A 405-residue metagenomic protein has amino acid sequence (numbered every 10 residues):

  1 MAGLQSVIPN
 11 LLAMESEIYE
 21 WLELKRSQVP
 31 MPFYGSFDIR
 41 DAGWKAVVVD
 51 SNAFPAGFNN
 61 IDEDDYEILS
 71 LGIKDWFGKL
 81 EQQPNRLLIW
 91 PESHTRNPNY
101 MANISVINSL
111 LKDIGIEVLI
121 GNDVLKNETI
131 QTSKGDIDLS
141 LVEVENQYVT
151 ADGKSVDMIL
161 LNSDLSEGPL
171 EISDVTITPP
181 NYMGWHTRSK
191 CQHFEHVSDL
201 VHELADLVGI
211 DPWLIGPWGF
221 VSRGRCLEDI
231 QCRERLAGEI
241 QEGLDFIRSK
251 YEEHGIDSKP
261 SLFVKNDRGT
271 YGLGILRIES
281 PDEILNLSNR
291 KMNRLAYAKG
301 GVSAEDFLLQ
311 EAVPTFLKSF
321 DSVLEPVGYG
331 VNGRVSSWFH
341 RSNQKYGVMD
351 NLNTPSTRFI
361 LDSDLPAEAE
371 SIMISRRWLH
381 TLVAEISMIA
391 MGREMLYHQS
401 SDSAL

Functional and structural regions predicted by a protein language model:
M1-V29, M183-G184, E203-I210, R393: Short glycine- and acidic-rich boundary segments immediately preceding or forming the N-terminal edge of structured
L12, E23-R26, F54-L87, R341-L405: C-terminal active-site "lid" helix and adjoining low-complexity regulatory extension at the edge of ATP-using catalytic
V29-P55, K265, L324-S336, H340 (+1 more regions): Conserved metal-phosphate-binding beta-hairpin within the catalytic cores of diverse ATP-dependent phosphoryl-transfer
S36, P55, L88, C226-G272 (+3 more regions): N-terminal beta-alpha lobe that positions the nucleotide/phosphoryl donor in ATP/NTP-coupled carboxylate activation
D38-G43, A53-P55, S93, L141-E145 (+6 more regions): Short, flexible loop/turn elements at secondary-structure junctions
G43-K45, G243-R248, H254-S261, R268-L273 (+1 more regions): Phosphate-binding site of ATP-dependent enzymes
A46, R86, D157-M158: Structural motif
L71-G72, T95-S258: Conserved N-proximal alpha/beta basic substrate-recognition cap immediately N-terminal to, or forming the N-lobe
